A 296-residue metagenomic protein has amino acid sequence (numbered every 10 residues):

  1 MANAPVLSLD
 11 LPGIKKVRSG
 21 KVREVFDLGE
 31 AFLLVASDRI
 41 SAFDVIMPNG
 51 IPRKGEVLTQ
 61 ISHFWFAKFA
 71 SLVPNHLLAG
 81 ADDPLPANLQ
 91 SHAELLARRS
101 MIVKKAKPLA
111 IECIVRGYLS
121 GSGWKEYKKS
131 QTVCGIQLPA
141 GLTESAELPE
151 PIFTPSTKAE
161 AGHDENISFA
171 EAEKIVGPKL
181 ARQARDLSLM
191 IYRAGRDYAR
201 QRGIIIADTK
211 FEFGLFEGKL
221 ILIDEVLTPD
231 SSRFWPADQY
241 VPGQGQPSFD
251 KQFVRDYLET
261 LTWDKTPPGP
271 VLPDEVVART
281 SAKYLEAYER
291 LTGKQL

Functional and structural regions predicted by a protein language model:
A2-S156, K265-V271, E275-L296: Active-site loop/lid in soluble adenylation, ligation, and acyl-transfer enzymes
A31, P108-A110, G203-I206, E217-I221: Coil-to-beta-strand transition motifs
S37, L96, Q183, I221-P229: Catalytic cores of nucleic-acid ligases and guanylyltransferases
E56, Q60, K179, Q183-D186 (+4 more regions): Generic recognition of stable, solvent-exposed alpha-helical segments in well-folded globular domains
V115, I206-V226: Conserved metal-phosphate-binding beta-hairpin within the catalytic cores of diverse ATP-dependent phosphoryl-transfer
A146-P178: A short mid-domain helix/strand-loop element embedded in enzyme catalytic domains that forms or borders the active-site
V176-A207: A long amphipathic alpha-helix within ATP-dependent nucleotide-binding catalytic cores
V226-A287: C-terminal helix-cap and adjacent tail motif
